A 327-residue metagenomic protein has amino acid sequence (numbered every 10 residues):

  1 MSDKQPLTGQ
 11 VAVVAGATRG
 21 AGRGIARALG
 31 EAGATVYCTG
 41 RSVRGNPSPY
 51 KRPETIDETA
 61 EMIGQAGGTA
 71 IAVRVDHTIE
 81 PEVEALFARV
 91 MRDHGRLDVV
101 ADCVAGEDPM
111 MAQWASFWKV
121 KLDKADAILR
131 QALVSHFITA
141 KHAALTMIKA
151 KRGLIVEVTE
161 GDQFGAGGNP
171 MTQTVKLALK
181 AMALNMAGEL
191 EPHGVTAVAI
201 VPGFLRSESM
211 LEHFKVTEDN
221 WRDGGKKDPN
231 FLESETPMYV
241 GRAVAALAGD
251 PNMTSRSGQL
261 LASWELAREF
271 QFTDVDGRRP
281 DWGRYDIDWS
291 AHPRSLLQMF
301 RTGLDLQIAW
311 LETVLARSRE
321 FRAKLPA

Functional and structural regions predicted by a protein language model:
Q10, G68-T69, R96-L97, M147-G161 (+2 more regions): Active-site loop of short-chain dehydrogenase/reductase
V11, T18-R19: Conserved glycine-rich cofactor-binding loop
A32-E58: Conserved glycine-rich Rossmann-like NAD(P)H-binding loop of the short-chain dehydrogenase/reductase
P53-E54, R74-L86, L122: The beta1-alpha1 cofactor-binding region of Rossmann-like NAD(H)/NADP(H)-dependent oxidoreductases
G106-M110, S116-K124, I128, L154-P192 (+2 more regions): Catalytic loop of short-chain dehydrogenase/reductase
A140-K141, L184: A short, exposed helix-loop element centered on a Lys and neighboring polar residues
A199, D219-R317, R322: C-terminal helical subdomain
